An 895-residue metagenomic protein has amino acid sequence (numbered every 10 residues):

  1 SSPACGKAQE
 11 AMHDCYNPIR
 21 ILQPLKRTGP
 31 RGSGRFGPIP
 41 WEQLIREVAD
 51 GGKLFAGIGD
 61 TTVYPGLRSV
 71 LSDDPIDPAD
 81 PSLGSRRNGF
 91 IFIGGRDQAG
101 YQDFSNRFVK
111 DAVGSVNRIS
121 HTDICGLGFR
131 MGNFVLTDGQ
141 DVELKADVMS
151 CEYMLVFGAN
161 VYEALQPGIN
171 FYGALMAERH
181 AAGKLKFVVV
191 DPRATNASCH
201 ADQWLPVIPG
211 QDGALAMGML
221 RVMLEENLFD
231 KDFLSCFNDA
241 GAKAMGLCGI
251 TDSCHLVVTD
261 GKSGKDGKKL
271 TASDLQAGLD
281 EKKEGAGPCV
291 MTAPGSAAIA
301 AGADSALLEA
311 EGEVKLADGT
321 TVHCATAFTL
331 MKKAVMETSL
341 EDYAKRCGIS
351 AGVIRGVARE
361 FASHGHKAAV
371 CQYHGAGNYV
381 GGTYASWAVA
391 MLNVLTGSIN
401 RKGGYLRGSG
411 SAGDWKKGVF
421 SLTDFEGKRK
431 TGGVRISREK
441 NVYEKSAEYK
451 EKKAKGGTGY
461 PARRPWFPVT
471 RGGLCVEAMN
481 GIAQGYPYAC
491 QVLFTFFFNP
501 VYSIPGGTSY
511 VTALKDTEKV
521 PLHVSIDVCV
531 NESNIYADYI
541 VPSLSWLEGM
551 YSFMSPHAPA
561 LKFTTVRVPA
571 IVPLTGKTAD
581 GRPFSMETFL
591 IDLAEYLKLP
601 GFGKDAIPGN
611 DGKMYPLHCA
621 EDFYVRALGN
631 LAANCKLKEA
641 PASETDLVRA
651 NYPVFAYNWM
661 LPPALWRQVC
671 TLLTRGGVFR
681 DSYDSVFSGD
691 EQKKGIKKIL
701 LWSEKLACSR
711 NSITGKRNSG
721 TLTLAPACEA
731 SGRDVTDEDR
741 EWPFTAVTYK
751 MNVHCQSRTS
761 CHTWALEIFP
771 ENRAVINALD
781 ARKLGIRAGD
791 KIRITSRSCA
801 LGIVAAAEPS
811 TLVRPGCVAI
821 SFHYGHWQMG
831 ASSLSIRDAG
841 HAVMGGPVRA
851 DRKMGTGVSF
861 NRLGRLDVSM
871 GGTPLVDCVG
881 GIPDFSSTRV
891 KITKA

Functional and structural regions predicted by a protein language model:
S1-D232, C236-A240, A244, C248-A300 (+9 more regions): N-terminal export/assembly segments and adjacent metallocofactor-ligating motifs of anaerobic energy-metabolism
R20-S72, R221, E226-A351, R429-A462 (+3 more regions): N-terminal leader/propeptide and maturation segments of large enzyme subunits in energy/redox metabolism and hydrolases
F90-Q98, D342-I349, Q372-V380, S411-D414 (+1 more regions): Conserved short loop/turn motifs at secondary-structure junctions
F104-L185, L215, G302, A306-K315 (+8 more regions): Extended redox/cofactor-interaction regions of prokaryotic respiratory oxidoreductases
P209, A214-G218, I526-N531, Y536 (+2 more regions): Catalytic or ion-translocation cores adjacent to nucleophile or general acid/base/metal-coordination motifs in diverse
L228-L234, V353-R355, A368-V370, S398-G408 (+7 more regions): Acidic/polar loop patches that form or flank catalytic/metal-binding clefts of enzymes that bind anionic ligands
A358-K367: Core structural elements
Y379, A570-A640, T759-V775, L779-A895: Long, contiguous, secondary-structure-rich segments that constitute the structural scaffold of globular domains
